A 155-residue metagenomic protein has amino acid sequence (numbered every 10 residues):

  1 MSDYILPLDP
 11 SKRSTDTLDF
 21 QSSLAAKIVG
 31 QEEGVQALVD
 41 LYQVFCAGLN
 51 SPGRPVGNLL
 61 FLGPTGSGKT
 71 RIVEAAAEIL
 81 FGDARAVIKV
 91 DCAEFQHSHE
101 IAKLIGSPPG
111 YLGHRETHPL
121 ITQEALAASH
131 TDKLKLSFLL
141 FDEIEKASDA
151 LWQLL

Functional and structural regions predicted by a protein language model:
M1-L155: AAA+ P-loop NTPase nucleotide-binding core of proteostasis motors
